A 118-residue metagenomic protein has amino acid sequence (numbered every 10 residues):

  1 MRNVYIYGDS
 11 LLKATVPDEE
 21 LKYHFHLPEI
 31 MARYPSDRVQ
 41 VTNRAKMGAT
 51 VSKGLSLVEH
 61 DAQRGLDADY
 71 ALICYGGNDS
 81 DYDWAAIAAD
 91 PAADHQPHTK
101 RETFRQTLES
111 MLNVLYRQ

Functional and structural regions predicted by a protein language model:
M1-M47, H60-D67: Serine-esterase "nucleophile elbow" of acetyl-processing enzymes
L11-L12, A49, G77-S80: Short, solvent-exposed loop/turn segments at secondary-structure junctions
T15-V16, S52, Y82: Short N-terminal helix/helix-N-cap motif within the alpha/beta-hydrolase-1
L21-K22, G48, S52, E102-Q106: Conserved phosphate-coordination/catalytic loops
S56-Q118: Alpha-helical cap/lid subdomain in secreted, periplasmic, or secretory-pathway luminal O-acyl-processing enzymes
